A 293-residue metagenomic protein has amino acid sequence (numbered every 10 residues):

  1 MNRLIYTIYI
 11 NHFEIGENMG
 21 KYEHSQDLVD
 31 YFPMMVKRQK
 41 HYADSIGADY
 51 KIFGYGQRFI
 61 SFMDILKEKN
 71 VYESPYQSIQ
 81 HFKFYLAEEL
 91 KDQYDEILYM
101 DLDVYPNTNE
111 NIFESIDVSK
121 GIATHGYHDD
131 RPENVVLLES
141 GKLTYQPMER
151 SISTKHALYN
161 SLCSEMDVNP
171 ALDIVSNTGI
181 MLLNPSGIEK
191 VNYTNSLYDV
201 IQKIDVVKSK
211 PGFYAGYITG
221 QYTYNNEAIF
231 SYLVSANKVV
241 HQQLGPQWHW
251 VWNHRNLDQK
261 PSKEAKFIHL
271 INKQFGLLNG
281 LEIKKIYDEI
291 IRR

Functional and structural regions predicted by a protein language model:
M1-F82, E89-Q93, Q221, N225 (+2 more regions): N-terminal anchoring/stem segment of glycosyltransferases
I5-T7, D49-G54, L98-D101, P106 (+3 more regions): A structural signal for short, well-ordered beta-strand segments and their strand-loop junctions that often border
F13-I15, F59-F62, P106-N109, E114-S115 (+5 more regions): Short catalytic/ligand-binding loop motif for oxyanion handling, primarily in non-cytosolic enzymes, centered on
G16-H24, F62-S74, E133-D167, I204-G216: Charged, glycine/proline-rich intrinsically disordered loops and linkers
I79-Q146, L182: GT-A fold catalytic core of metal-dependent nucleotide-sugar glycosyltransferases, centered on the diacidic
A157-L278: Catalytic core and acceptor-binding pocket of nucleotide-sugar-dependent glycosyltransferases
A265, G280-R293: Long, compositionally biased intrinsically disordered regions
